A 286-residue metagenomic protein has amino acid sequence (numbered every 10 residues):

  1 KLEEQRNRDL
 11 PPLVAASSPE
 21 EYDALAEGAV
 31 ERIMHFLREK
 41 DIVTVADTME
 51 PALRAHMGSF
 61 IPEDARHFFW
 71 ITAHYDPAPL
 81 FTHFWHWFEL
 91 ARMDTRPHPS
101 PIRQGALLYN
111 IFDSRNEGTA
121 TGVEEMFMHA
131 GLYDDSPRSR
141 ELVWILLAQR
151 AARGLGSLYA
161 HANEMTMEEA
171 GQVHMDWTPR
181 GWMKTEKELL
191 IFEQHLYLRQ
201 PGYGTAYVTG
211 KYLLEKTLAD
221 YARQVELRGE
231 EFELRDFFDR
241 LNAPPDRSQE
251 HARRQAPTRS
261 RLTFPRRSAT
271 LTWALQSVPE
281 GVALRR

Functional and structural regions predicted by a protein language model:
K1-R286: Long, His/Glu/Asp-enriched segments that create or flank divalent metal/ion-associated functional microenvironments
